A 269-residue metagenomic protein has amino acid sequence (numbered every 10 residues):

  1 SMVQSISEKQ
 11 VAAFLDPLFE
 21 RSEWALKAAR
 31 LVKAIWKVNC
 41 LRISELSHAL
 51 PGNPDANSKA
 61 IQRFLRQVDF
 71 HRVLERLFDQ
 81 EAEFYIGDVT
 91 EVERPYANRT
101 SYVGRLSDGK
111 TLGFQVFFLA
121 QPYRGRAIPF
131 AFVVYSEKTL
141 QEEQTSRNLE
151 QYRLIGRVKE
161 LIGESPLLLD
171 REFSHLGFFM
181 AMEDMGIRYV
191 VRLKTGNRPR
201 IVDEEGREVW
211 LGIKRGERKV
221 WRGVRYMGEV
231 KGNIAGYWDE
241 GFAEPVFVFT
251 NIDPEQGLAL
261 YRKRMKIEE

Functional and structural regions predicted by a protein language model:
S1-C40, D79-E83, R94-Y96, Y123-E269: Single, function-defining residue in the core of a domain
L26-L65: A structured, charge-rich N-terminal accessory region that forms the first stable segment of a protein and links
I35-W36, L50, R63, G104-G109 (+1 more regions): Short secondary-structure transition/capping motifs
E45, A60, I86, Q115-F118 (+3 more regions): Generic structural signal for residues positioned in beta-strands
L50, T90, F130-F132: Short alpha-helical scaffold segments that flank and stabilize functional sites
P54-R124: Active-site-proximal, Lys/Arg-enriched surface segment that forms a nucleic-acid-binding/basic interface patch
